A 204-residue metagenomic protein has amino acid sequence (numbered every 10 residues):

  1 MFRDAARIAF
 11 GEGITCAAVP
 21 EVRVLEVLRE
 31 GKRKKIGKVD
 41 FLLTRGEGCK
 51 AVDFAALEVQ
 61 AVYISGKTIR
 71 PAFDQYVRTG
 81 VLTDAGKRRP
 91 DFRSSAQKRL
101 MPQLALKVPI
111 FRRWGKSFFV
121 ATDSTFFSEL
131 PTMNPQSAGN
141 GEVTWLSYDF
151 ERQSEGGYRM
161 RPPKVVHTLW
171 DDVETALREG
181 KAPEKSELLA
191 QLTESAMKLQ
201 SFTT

Functional and structural regions predicted by a protein language model:
M1: Short Cys/His-based metal-binding microdomains
A5-I69: Active-site metal-binding core of divalent-cation-utilizing nuclease and nuclease-like domains
I8-A9, T79-T204: Non-catalytic C-terminal interaction segments of nucleic acid-processing enzymes
A18-V27, V39, V52, V59-V62 (+7 more regions): Extended aliphatic helical segments
E58-R93: Short beta-strand-loop-alpha-helix junction that forms the active-site gateway of nucleic-acid-processing nucleases
